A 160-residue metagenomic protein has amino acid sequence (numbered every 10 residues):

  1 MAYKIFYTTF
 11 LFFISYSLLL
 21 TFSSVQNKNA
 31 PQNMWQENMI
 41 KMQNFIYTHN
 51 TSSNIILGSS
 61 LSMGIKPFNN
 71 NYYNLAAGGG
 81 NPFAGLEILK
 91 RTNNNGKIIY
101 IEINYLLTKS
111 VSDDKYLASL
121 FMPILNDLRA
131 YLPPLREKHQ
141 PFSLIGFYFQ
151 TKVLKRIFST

Functional and structural regions predicted by a protein language model:
M1-A2, I99: Histidine-centered active-site loop/cap adjacent to the catalytic His in serine esterases/O-acetyl transfer systems
A2, F6, N71-Y72, A130 (+1 more regions): Intrinsically disordered, low-complexity N-terminal regions enriched in serine/proline/glycine with scattered basic
A2-S24: Hydrophobic membrane-insertion alpha-helices, especially the h-region of bacterial N-terminal signal peptides
L19-L89: Membrane/wall-proximal cationic-aromatic binding patches
M42, F121, L128, L144-I145 (+1 more regions): Generic structural signal of hydrophobic/aromatic residues within well-ordered alpha-helices of folded domains
S52-S53, G96, T160: Local beta-strand N-terminus motif with an aromatic residue
L61-Q140: Membrane-embedded segments
L132-T160: Extended, charge-rich helix/loop segments that form flexible, surface "patches" used to engage negatively charged
